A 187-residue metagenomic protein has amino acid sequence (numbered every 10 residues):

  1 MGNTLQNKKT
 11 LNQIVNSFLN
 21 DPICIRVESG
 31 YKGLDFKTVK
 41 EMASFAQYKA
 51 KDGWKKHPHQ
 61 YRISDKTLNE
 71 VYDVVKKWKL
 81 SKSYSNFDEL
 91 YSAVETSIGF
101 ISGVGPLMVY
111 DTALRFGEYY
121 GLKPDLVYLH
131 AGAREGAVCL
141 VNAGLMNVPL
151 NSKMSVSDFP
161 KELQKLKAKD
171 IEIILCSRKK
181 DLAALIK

Functional and structural regions predicted by a protein language model:
M1-F36, Y110-T112, G117-K187: C-terminal accessory module of base-excision DNA glycosylases/AP lyases that mediates lesion recognition and DNA
N20-C24, K51, V75: Long, compositionally biased intrinsically disordered regions
G30-K32, F36-Y61: Extended, charge-biased low-complexity segments that typically form long amphipathic alpha-helices/coiled-coils
D35-T38, I63-D65, N86, K167: Helix N-terminus capping/helix-initiation residues
A46-K49, V75, I98-I101, F116-G117 (+1 more regions): Generic structural signal for hydrophobic core residues of well-folded globular domains
K56-S102: Helix-hairpin-helix/helix-loop-helix acidic hairpins
Y84-F87, M108, T112: Amphipathic, alpha-helical segments enriched in basic
